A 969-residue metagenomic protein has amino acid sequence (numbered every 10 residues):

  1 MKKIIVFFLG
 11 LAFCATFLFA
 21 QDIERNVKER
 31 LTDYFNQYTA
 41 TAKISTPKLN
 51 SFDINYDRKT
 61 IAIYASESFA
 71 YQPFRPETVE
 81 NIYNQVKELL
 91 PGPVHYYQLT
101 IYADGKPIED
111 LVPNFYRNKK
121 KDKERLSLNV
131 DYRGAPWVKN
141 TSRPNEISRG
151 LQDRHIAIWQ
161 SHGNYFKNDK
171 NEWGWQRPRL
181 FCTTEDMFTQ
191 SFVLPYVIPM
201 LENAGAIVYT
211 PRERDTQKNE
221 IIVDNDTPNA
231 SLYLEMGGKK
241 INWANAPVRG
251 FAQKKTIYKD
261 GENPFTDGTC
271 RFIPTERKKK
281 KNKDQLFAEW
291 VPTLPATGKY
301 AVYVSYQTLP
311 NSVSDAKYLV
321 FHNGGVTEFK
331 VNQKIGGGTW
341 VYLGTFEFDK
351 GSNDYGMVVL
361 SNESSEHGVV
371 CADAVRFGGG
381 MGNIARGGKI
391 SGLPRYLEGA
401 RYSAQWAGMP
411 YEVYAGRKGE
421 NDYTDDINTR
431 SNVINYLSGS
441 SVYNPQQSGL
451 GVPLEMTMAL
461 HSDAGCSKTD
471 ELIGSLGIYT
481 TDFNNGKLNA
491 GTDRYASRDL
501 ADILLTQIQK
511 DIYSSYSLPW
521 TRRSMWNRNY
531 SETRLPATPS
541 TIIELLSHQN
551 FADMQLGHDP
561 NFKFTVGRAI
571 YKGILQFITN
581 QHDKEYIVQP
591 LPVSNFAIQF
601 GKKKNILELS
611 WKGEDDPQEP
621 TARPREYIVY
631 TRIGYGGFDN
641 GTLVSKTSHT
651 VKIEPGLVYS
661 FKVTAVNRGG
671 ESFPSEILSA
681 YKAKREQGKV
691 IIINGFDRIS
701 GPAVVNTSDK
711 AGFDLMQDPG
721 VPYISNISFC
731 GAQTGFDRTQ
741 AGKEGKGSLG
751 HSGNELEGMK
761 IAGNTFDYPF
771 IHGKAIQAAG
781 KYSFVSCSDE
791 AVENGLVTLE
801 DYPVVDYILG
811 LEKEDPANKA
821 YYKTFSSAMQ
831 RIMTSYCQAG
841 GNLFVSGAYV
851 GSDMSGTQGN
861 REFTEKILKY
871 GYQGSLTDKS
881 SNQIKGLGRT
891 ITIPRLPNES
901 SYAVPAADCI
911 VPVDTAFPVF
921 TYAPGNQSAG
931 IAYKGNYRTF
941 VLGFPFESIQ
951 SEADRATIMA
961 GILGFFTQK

Functional and structural regions predicted by a protein language model:
Y64-S66, Y71-G174, V358, A372-L393 (+3 more regions): Non-catalytic propeptide/linker segments at domain boundaries
E262, M357, E363, G368 (+4 more regions): Active-site-adjacent mobile loop/cap segments within catalytic or ligand-binding domains
L286-P310: A short beta-strand element within beta-rich, extracytoplasmic domains of secreted/secretory-pathway proteins
L397-R494, W526-Q549: Active-site microenvironments of hydrolase-like enzyme catalytic domains
F577-T621, G669-G688: Pro/Thr/Ser/Gly-rich low-complexity, intrinsically disordered linker/stalk tracts
T650-E671: Beta-strand-rich modules
C730-R861: Helical hinge/lid and interdomain linker segments adjacent to catalytic or ligand-binding clefts that mediate domain
L811-F917, P924, D954-I958: A glycine-rich, often tryptophan-bearing local segment used as a flexible ligand/cofactor-contacting loop or short
